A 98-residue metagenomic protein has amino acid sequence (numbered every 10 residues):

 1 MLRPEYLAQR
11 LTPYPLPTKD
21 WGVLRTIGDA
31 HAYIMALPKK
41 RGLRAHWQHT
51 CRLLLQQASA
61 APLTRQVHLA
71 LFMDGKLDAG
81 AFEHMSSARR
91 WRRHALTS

Functional and structural regions predicted by a protein language model:
M1, H94-S98: Short intrinsically disordered terminal tails
M1-W21: Short, charged/polar N-terminal "headpieces" of proteins
Q9, H31, M35-A36, L53 (+1 more regions): Charged, amphipathic alpha-helical regulatory modules used for macromolecular assembly or allosteric control
D20-C51: A short, structured beta-strand/loop element
C51-Q57: Membrane-helix boundary/juxtamembrane interface motif
Q57-R93: Short, compact, well-ordered microdomains
